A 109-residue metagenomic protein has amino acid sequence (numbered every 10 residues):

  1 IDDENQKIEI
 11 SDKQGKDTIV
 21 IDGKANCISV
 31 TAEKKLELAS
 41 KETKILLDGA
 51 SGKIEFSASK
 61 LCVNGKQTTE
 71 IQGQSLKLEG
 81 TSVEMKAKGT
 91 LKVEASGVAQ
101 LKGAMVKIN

Functional and structural regions predicted by a protein language model:
I1-N109: Right-handed beta-helix
